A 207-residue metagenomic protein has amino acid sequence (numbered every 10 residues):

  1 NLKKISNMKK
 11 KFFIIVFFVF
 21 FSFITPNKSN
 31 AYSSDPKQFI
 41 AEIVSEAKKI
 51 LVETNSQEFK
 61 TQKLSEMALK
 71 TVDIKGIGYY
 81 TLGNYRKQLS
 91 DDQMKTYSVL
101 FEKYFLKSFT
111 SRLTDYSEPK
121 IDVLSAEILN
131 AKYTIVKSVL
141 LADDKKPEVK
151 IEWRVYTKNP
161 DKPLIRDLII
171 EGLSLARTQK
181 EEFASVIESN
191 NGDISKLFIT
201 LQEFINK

Functional and structural regions predicted by a protein language model:
I5-I14: Bacterial N-terminal signal peptides that target proteins for export
I15-F23: Bacterial N-terminal signal peptides
T25-A31: Sec/Tat signal peptide C-region and signal peptidase I cleavage site
S33-F109, L113: Early exported N-terminus immediately downstream of N-terminal targeting peptides
K107-E152, T200-K207: Surface-exposed, charged secondary-structure patches
E148-R177: Short beta-strand edge/turn micro-motifs at domain boundaries
D167-K207: Low-complexity, intrinsically disordered terminal/linker segments enriched in charged and Gly/Pro repeats
